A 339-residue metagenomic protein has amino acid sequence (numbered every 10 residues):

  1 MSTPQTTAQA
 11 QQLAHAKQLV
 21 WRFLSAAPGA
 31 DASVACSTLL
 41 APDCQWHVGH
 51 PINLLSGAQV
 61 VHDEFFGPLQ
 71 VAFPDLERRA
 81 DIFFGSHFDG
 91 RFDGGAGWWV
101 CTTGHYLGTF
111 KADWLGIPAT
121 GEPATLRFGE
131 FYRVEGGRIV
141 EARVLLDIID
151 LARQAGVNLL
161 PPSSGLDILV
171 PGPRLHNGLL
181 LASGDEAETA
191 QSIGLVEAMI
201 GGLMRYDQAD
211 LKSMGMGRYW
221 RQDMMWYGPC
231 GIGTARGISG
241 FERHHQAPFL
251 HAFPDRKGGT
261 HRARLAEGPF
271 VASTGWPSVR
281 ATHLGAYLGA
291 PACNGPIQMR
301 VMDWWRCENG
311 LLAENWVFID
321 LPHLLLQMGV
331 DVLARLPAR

Functional and structural regions predicted by a protein language model:
S2-R339: C-terminal and inter-domain tail/linker signature
